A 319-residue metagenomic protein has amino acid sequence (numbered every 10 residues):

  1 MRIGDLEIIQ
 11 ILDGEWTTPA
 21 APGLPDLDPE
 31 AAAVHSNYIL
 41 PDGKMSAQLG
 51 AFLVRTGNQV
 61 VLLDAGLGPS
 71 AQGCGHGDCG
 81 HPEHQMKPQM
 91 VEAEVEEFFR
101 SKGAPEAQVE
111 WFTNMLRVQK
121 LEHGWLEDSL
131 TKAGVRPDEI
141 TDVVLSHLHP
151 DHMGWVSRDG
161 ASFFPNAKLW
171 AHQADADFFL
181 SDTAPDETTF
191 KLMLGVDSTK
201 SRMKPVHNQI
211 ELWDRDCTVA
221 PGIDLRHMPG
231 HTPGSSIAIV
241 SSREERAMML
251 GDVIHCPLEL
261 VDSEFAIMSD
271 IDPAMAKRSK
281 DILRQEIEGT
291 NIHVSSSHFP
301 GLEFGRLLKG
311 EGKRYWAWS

Functional and structural regions predicted by a protein language model:
M1-T131, E139-D142, E244-G251: Metallo-beta-lactamase
I9, V144, W170, E211-W213 (+4 more regions): Hydrophobic/aromatic beta-strand patches that form the interior of the parallel beta-sheet core in alpha/beta enzyme
D13-G14, A65-G68, L148, A174-D175 (+3 more regions): Active-site metal-binding loops of divalent metal-dependent hydrolases
E83, A93, S101, V109 (+2 more regions): Cap/insert and terminal regions of metallo-dependent hydrolase folds
L116-V135, E139, N166-H227, M275-N291: Metallo-beta-lactamase
I140-D151: Metallo-beta-lactamase
H149-M153, D224-I237: Active-site glycine- and acidic-residue-rich loops that bind and position anionic ligands or nucleotide-like cofactors
G160-N166: Short, conserved loop/helix-junction motifs that constitute active-site signature segments in enzyme catalytic cores
